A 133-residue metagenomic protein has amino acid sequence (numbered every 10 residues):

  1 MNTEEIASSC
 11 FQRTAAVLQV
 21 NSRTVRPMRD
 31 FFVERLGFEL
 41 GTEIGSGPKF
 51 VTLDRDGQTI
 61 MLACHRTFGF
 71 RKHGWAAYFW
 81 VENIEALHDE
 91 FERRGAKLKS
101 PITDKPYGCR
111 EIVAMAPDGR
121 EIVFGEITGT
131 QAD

Functional and structural regions predicted by a protein language model:
M1-F11, G41, H88-D133: Vicinal oxygen chelate
M1-R29, G57, W75-A77, E126-D133: N-terminal beta-strand motif that seeds the catalytic metal site of vicinal oxygen chelate
R13-T24, V51-D54, T67-R94, R110-M115: Vicinal oxygen chelate
Q19-T59: Core segments of cupin and vicinal oxygen chelate
G37-F38, H65-T67: Short beta-turn/strand-loop junction motif enriched in small, turn-promoting residues
I44-G45, F68-G69, K105-P106: A short beta-turn/loop motif at secondary-structure boundaries
G57-M61, G119-I122: Short, charged/polar, Gly/Pro-enriched secondary-structure boundary elements
T59, R66-F68, T130: Active-site/binding-pocket entry motifs
